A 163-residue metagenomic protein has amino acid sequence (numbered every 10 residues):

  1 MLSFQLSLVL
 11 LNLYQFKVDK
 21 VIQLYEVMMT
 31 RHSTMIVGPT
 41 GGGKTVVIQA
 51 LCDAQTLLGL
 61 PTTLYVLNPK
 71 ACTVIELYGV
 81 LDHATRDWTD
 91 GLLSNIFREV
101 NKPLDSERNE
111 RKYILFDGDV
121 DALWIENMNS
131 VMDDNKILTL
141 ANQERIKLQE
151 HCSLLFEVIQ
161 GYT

Functional and structural regions predicted by a protein language model:
M1-T163: Conformational switch/transducer regions in large eukaryotic molecular machines and scaffolds
